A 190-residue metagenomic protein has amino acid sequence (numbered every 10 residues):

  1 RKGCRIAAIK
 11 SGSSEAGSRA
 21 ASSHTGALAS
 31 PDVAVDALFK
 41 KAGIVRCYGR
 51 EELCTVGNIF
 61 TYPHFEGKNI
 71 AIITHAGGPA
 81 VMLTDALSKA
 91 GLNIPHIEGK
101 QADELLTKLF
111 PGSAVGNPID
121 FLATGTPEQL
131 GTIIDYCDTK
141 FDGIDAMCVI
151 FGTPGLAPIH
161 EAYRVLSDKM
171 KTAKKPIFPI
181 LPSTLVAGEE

Functional and structural regions predicted by a protein language model:
R1-R5, R46: Hydrophobic, well-structured modules enriched for small/aliphatic residues and gly/pro motifs, marking either
K2-G3, S18-A20, G99, A157: Short acidic/polar alpha-helix capping motifs at helix-coil junctions
R5-S11, E15-A16, M147, L156: Extended hydrophobic/aromatic-rich secondary-structure runs
K10-I94, R164-E190: Peripheral docking tails and interdomain loops at the edges of cofactor- or intermediate-handling domains
G17-S18, F65-D145, V149-T153: Short glycine-cluster motifs
T124-E190: C-terminal non-catalytic interaction/assembly regions of soluble proteins
